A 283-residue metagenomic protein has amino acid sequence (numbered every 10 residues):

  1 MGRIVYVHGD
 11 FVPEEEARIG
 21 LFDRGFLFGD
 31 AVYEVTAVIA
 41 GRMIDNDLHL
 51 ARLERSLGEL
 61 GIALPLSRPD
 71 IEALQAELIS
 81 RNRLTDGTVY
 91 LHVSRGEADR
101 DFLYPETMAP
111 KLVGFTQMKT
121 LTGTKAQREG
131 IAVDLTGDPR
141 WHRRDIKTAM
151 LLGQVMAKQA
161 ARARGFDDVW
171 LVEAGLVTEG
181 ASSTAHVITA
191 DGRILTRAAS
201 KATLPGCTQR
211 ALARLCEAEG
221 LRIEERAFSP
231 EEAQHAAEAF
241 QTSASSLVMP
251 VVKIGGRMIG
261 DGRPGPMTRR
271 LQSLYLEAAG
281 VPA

Functional and structural regions predicted by a protein language model:
M1-V169, A174-L176, L204, R214-A283: Conserved alpha/beta cores of soluble small-molecule-handling proteins
L176-A199, P205: Glycine- and Gly-Pro-enriched alpha-helical subdomains that act as flexible, kink-prone "lid/hinge" or packing modules
T208-R210: Secondary-structure junction motif
